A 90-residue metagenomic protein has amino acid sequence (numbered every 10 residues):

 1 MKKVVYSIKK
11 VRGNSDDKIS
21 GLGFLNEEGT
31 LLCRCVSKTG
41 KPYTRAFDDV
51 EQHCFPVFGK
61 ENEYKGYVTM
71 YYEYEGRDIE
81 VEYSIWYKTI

Functional and structural regions predicted by a protein language model:
M1-K2, V57: Compositionally biased, intrinsically disordered low-complexity regions used as flexible
K3-V11: A short beta-strand micro-motif
L25-E82: Acidic, low-complexity, intrinsically disordered interaction modules
